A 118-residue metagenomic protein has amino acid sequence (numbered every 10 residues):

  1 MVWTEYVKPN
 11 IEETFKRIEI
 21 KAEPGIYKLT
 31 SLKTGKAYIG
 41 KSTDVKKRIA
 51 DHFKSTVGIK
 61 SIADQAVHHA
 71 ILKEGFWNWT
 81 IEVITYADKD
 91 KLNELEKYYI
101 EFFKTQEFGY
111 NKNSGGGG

Functional and structural regions predicted by a protein language model:
M1-G118: Structure-specific nucleic-acid interaction/processing domains
